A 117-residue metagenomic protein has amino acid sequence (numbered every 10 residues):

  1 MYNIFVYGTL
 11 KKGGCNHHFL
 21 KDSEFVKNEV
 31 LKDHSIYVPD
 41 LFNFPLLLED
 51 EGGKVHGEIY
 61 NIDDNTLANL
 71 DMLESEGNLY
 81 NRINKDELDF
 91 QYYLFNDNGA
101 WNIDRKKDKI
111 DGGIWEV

Functional and structural regions predicted by a protein language model:
Y2-V117: Glycine-aromatic micro-motifs
